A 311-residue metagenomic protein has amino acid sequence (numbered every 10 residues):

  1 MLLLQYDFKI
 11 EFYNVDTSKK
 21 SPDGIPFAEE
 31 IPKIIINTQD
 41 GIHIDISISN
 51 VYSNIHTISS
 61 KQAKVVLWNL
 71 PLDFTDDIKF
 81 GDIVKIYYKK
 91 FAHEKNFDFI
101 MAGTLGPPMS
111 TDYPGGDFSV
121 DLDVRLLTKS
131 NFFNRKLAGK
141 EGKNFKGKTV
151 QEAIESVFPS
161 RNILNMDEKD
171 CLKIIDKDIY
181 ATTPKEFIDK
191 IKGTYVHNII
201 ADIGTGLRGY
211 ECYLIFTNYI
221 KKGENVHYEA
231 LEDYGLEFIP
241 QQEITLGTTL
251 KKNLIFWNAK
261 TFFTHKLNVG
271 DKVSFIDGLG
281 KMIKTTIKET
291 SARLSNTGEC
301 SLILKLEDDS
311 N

Functional and structural regions predicted by a protein language model:
M1-D76, R125-S130, Y228-N311: Juxtamembrane "anchor/assembly" segments of surface/extracellular structural proteins
Y13-S18, I86-F91, I191-K192, V196: Short regulatory "switch" loops immediately downstream of catalytic or recognition motifs within protein catalytic
I31, N96-M101, Y210-Y213, L254-F256: Glycine-rich, flexible loop segments associated with nucleotide phosphate handling
L70-R161: Surface-exposed cap/loop segments at beta↔alpha junctions
I100, D112-N131, R161-T249: Short beta-strand-centered interaction patches in the first periplasmic/extracellular domains of large envelope
F145-K148, T182, L267, T290: Short coil/turn linker and secondary-structure boundary residues
Q151-E155, K185-I188, L267: Extracytoplasmic/secreted envelope proteins and their assembly/folding machinery, especially bacterial periplasmic
E155-C171, K192-H197, S274-K284, N311: Generic structural signal for short, solvent-exposed loop/turn connectors between secondary structure elements
